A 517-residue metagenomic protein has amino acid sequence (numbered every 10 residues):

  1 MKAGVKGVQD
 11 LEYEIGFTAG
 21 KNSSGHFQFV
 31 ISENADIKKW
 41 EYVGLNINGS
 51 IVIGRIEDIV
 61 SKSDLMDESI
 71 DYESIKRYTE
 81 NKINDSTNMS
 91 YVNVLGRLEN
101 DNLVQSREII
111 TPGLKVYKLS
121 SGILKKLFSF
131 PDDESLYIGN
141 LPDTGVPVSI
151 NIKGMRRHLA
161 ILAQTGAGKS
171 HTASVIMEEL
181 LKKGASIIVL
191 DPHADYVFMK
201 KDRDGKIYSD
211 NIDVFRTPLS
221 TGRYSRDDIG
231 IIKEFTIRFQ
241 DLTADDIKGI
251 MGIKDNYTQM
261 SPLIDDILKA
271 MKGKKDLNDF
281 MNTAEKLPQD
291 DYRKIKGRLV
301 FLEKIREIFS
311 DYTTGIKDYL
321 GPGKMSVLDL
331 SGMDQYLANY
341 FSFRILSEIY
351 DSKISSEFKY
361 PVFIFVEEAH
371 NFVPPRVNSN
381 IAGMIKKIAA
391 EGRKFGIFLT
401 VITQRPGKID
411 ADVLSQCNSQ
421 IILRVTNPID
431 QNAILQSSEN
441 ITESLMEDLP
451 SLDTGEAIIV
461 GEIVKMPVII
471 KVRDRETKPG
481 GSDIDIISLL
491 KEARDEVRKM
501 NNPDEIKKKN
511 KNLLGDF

Functional and structural regions predicted by a protein language model:
M1-A163, H171-E178, K201, E357: Basic- and hydrophobic-enriched, low-structure N-terminal and domain-boundary segments that flank ATP-binding catalytic
K2, K82, A389-K471: Conserved ATP-driven motor cores of ASCE-family P-loop NTPases powering translocation/secretion/packaging/pilus
N34, V60-K62, G96-E99, R156 (+8 more regions): Conserved nucleotide-binding/hydrolysis micro-motifs of P-loop NTPases
N88, R157, K183-A185, S209-I212 (+4 more regions): Short glycine-/polar-rich loops that comprise or flank the Walker A/P-loop and associated switch/sensor motifs
D133-L219, A411, I459, L489-E492 (+2 more regions): Glycine-rich phosphate-binding loop of nucleotide-binding enzymes
A185, A194-D204, T217-K387, K394 (+1 more regions): P-loop NTPase motor domains
L190, V366, I402-T403: Hydrophobic residues in beta-strands of the RecA-like P-loop NTPase core, especially within AAA+ ATPase
G455-F517: Conserved P-loop NTPase motor module
